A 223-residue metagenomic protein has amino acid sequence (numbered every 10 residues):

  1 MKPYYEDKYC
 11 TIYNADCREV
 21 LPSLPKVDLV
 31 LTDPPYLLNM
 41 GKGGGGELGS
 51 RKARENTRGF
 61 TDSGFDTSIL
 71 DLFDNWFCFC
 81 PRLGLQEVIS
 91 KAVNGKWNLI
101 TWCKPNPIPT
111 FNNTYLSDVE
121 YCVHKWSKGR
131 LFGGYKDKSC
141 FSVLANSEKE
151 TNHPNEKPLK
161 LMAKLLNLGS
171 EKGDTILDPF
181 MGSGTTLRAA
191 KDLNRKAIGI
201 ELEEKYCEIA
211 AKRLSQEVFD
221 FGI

Functional and structural regions predicted by a protein language model:
K2-E208: Core catalytic lobe of class I
P3-D7, A211-I223: Short, conserved SAM-binding/catalytic segment of Class I S-adenosyl-L-methionine-dependent methyltransferases
